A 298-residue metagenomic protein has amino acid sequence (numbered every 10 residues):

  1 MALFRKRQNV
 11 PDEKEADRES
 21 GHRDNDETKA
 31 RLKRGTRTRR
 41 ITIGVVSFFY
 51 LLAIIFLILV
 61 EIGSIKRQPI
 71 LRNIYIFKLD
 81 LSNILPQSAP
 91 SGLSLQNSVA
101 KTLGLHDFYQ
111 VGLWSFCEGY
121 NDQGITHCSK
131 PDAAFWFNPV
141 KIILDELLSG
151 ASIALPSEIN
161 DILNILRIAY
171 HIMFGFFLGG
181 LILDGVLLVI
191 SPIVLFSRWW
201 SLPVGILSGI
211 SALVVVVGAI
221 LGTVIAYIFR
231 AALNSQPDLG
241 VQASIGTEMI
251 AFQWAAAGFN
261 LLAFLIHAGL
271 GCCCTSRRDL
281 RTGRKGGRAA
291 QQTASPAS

Functional and structural regions predicted by a protein language model:
M1-R40, C274-S298: Intrinsically disordered, low-complexity terminal tails of fungal membrane proteins
L32-R34, E158-M173, Q236-A251: Juxtamembrane membrane-interface segments at transmembrane-helix boundaries in membrane proteins
K33-P69, Y75, M173-F229, Q253-A256 (+1 more regions): Signature of small four-pass
L57-V60, L71-A169: A surface-exposed beta-alpha-beta supersecondary segment
N73-L85, L207, S211, D279-A289: Cytosolic juxtamembrane regulatory segments of membrane proteins
G112, H171, R198-S201, T247: Short, well-structured alpha-helical interface segments that form or flank functional binding sites
L221-V224, I228-A231, S235-A297: Terminal transmembrane helical module of multi-pass membrane proteins
